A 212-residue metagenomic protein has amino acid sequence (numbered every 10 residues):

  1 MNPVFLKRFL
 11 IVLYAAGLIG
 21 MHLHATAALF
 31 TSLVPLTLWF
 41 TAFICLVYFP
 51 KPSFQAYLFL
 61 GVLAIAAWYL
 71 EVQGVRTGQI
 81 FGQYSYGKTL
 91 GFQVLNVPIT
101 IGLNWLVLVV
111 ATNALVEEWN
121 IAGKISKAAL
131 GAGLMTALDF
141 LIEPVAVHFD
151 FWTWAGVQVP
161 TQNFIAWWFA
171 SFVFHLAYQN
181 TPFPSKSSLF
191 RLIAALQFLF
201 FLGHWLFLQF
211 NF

Functional and structural regions predicted by a protein language model:
M1-F212: Aromatic-rich, lipid-facing transmembrane alpha helices and their immediate juxtamembrane interface loops in integral
